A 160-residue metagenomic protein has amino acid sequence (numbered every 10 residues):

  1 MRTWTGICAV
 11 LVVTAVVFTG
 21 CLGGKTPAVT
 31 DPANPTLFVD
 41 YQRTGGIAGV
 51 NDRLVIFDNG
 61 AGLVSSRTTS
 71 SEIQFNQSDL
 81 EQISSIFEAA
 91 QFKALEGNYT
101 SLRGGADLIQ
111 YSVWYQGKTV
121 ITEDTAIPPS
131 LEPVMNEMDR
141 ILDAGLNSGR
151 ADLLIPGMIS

Functional and structural regions predicted by a protein language model:
M1-T26: Secretory targeting signatures
C21-G46, E96-S160: Short, well-ordered, aromatic-rich surface patches in folded extracellular/luminal domains
L37-Y41, A61-G62, S66: Generic structural motif
A48-S65: N-terminal secretory signal peptides
V50-D52, T69, I109: Residue-level marker for the onset of beta-strands and adjacent loop->beta junctions in well-ordered domains
R53-F57, E72-Q77, K118-I127: Short amphipathic beta-strand/extended segments with alternating polar/hydrophobic composition
L63-L95: A short-motif feature that recognizes glycine-rich, charge-decorated loops that bind or process nucleotide phosphates
